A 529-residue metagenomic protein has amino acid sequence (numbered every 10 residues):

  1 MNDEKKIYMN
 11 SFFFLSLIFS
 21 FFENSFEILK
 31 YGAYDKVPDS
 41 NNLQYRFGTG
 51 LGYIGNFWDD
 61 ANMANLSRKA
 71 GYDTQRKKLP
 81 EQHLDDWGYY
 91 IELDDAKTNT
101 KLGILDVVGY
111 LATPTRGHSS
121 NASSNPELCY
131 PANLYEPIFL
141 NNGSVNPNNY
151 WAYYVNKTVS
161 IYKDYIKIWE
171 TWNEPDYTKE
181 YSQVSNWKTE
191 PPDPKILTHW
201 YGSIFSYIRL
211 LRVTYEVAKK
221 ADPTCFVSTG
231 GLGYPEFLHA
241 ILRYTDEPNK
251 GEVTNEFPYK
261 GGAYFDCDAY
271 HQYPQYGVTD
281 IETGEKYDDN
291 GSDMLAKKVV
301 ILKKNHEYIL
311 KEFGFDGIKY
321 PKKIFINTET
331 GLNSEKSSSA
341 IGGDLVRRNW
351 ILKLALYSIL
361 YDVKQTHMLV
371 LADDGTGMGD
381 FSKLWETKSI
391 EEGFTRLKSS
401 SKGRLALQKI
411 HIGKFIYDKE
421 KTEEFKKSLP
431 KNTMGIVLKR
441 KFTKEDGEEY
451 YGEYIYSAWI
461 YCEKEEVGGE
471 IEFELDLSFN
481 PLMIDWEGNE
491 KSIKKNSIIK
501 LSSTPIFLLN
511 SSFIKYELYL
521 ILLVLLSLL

Functional and structural regions predicted by a protein language model:
M9-S25, V524-L529: Classical Sec-dependent N-terminal signal peptides that target proteins to the secretory pathway
I28-V159, K163, E170-T171, D176-W200 (+1 more regions): N-terminal substrate-binding region of glycoside hydrolase catalytic domains
K30-Y31, Y357-G469: Aromatic- and carboxylate-lined catalytic core of secreted/periplasmic carbohydrate-active enzymes
A33, H118-N148, T178-I204, A240-K260 (+6 more regions): Surface-exposed intrinsically disordered loops and tails
R46-L51, D73-P80, D106-A112, K167-T171 (+6 more regions): Structural recognition of the beta-strand scaffold that forms the well-ordered cores of secreted hydrolase catalytic
I54-S67, W151-T158, I241-F257, R348-A355: Short, acidic/polar
I204-R348, Y361: Noncatalytic carbohydrate-binding groove/subsite architecture in carbohydrate-active enzymes
E445-L529: C-terminal beta-sandwich/jelly-roll accessory domains of carbohydrate-active enzymes
